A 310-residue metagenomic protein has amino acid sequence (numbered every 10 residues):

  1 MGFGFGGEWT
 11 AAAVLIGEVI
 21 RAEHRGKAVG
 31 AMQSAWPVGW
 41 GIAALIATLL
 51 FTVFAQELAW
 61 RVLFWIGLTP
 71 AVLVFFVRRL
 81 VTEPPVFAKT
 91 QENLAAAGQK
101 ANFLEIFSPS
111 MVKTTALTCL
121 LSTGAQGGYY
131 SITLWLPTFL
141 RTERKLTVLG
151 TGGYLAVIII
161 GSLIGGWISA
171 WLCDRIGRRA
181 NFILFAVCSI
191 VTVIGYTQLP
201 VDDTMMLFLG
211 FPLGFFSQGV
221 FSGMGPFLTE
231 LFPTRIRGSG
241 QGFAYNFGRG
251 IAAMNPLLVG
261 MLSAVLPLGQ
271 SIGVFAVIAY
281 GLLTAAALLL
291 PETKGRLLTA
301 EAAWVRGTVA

Functional and structural regions predicted by a protein language model:
M1-S34: Cytoplasmic helix-loop-helix junction between adjacent transmembrane helices in 12-TM secondary transporters
G26-F51, P70, Y245-N255: Glycine-rich segments within core transmembrane alpha-helices of 12-TM secondary carriers
I46-A55, L140-R141, L172-C173, V259-P267: Interfacial helix-cap and linker-helix signal at transmembrane-aqueous boundaries of multi-pass secondary transporters
R79-N102, R296-V305: Flexible cytoplasmic inter-helical loops of multi-pass small-molecule transporters
S110-G166: Extracytoplasmic gate region of multi-pass secondary transporters
G165-G177: Helix-to-loop junctions at the C-terminal end of transmembrane segments in multipass secondary transporters
R175-A186: Cytoplasmic membrane-interface "Motif A"-like loop-to-helix N-cap segments of 12-TM Major Facilitator Superfamily
V187-V201: C-terminal ends and interior cores of transmembrane alpha-helices in multi-pass membrane transporters/permeases
